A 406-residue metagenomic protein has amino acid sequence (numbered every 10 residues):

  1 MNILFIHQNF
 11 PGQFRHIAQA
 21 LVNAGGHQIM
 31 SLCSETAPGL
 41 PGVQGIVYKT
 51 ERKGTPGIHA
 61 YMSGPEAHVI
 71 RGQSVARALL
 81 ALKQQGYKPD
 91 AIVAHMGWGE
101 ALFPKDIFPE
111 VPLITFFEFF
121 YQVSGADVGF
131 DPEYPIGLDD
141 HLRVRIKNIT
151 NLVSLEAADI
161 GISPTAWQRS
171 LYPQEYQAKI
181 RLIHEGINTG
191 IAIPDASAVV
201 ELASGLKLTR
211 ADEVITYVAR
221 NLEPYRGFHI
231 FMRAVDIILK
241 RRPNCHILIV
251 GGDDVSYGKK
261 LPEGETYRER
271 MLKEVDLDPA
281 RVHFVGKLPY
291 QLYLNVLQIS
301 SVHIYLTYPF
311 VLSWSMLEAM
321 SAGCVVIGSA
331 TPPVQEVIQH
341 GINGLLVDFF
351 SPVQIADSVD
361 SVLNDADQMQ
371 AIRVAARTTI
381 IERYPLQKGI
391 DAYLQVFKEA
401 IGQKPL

Functional and structural regions predicted by a protein language model:
M1-I46, I162-P164, P405-L406: N-terminal subdomain of nucleotide-sugar transferases
R52-M62, E110-I149, G190-V199, G252-G264: Acceptor-binding helix/loop patch of EC 2.4 sugar-transfer enzymes, predominantly nucleotide-sugar-dependent
S204-R226, M232-I237, L248: Conserved donor-binding/catalytic core segment of Leloir-type glycosyltransferases
G251, V255, K260-K287: Nucleotide-activated donor-binding/catalytic signature segment of Leloir-type glycosyltransferases, i.e., the conserved
Y308: Aromatic "clamp/platform" in nucleotide-sugar-dependent glycosyltransferases that forms part of the donor/acceptor
V325-G328: Short hydrophobic beta-strand element within catalytic cores of glycosyltransferases and related nucleotide-activated
H340-G341, L345-P352, S361-A366: Conserved acidic donor-binding segment of nucleotide-sugar-dependent glycosyltransferases
Q354, S361, Q368-R383, G389-Q395: A short, well-ordered alpha-helix in the C-terminal region of glycosyltransferases
